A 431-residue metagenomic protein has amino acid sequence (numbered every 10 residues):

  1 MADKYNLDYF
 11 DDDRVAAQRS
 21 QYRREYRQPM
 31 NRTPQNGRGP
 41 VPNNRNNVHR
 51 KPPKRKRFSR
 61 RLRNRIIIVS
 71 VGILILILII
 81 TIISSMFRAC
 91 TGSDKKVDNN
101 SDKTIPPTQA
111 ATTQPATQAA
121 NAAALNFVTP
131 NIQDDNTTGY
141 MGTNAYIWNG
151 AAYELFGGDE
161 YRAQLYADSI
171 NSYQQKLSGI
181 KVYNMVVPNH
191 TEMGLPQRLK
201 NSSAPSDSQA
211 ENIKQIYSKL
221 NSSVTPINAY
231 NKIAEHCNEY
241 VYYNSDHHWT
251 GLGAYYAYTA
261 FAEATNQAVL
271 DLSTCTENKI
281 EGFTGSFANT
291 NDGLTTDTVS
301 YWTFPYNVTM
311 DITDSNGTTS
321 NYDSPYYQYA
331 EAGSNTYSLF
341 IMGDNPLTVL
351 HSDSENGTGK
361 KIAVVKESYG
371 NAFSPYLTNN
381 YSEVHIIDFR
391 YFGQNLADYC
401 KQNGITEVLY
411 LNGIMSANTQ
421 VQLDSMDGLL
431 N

Functional and structural regions predicted by a protein language model:
A2-N431: Extracellular glycan-modifying ectodomains
